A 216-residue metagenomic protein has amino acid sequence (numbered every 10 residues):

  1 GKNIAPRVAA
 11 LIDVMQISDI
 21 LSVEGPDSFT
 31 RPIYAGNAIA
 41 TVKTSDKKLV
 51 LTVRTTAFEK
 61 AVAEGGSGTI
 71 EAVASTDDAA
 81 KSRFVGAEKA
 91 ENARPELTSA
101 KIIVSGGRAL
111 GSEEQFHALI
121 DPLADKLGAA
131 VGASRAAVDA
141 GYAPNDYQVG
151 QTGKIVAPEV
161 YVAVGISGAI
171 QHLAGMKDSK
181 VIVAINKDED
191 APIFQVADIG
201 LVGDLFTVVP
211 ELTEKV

Functional and structural regions predicted by a protein language model:
G1-V216: N-terminal glycine-rich FAD/FM-binding segment characteristic of electron-transfer flavoproteins
